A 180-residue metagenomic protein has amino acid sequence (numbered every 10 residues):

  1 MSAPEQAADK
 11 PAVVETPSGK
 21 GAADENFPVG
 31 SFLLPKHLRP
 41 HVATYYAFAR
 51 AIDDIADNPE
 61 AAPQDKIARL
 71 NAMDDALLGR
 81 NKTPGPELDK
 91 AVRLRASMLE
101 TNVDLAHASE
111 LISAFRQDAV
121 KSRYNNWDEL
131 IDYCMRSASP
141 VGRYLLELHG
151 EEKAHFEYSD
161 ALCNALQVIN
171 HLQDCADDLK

Functional and structural regions predicted by a protein language model:
M1-K180: Acidic catalytic motifs of isoprenoid enzymes
